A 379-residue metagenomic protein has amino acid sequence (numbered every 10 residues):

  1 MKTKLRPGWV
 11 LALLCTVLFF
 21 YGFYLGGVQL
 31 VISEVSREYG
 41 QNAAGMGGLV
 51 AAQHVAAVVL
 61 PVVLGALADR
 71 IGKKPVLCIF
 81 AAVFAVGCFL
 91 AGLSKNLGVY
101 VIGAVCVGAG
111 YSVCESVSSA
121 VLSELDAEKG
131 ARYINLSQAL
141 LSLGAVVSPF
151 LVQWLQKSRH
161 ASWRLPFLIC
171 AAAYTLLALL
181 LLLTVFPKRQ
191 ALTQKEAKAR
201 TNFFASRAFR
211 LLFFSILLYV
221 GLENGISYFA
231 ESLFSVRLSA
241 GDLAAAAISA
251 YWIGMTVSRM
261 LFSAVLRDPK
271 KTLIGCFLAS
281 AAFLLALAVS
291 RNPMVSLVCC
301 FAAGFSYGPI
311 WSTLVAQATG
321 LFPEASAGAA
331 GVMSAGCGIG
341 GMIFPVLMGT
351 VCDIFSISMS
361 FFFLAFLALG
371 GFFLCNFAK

Functional and structural regions predicted by a protein language model:
W9-Q41, I226-E231: Extracytoplasmic
G26, Q53-V62, V146, W252-M260 (+1 more regions): Residue-level signature of mid-helix packing/kink "hotspots" within the transmembrane helices of 12-pass Major
V28-Q29, R207-V257: Extracytoplasmic gate region of multi-pass secondary transporters
G40, G72, L93-G98, A127 (+2 more regions): Helix-breaking motifs and short loop linkers at transmembrane-helix boundaries and internal kinks in secondary membrane
V59-L97: Conserved MFS/SLC helix-loop-helix module at the cytosolic interface between two early adjacent transmembrane helices
G103-L141: Cytoplasmic helix-loop-helix junction between adjacent transmembrane helices in 12-TM secondary transporters
E128-K129, Y133-R189: Helix-loop-helix hairpin linking two adjacent transmembrane segments in secondary transporters
P269-L314: C-terminal transmembrane helical hairpin of 12-TM major facilitator-type secondary transporters
